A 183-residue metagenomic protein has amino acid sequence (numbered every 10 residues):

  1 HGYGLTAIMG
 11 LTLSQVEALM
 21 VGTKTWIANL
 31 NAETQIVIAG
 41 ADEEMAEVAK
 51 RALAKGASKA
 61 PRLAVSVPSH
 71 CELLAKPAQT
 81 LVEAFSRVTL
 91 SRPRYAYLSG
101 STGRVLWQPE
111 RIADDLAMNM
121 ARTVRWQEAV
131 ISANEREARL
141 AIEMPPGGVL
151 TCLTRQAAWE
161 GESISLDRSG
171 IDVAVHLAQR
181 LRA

Functional and structural regions predicted by a protein language model:
H1-R122: Alpha/beta catalytic cores of group-transfer enzymes, especially the acyltransferase/condensing modules of polyketide
R87-A183: Acyltransferase/transacylase module recognition
